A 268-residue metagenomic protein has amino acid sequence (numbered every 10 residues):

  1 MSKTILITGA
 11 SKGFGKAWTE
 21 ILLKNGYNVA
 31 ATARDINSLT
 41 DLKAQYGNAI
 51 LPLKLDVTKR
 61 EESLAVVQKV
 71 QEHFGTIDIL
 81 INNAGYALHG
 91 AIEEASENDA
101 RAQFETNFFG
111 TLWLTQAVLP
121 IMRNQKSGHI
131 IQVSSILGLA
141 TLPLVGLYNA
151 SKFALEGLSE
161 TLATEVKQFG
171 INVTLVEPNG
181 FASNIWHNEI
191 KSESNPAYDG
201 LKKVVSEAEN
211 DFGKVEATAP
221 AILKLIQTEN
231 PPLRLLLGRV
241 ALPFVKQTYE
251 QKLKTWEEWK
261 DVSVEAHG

Functional and structural regions predicted by a protein language model:
G9-G13: Conserved glycine-rich cofactor-binding loop
N48, K69-N82, L88: A glycine-rich helix->loop->beta "capping" turn within Rossmann-like NAD(P)(H)-dependent oxidoreductase domains
L55-A65, E97: The beta1-alpha1 cofactor-binding region of Rossmann-like NAD(H)/NADP(H)-dependent oxidoreductases
A91-I92, D99-R101: Substrate-binding pocket helix/loop in short-chain dehydrogenase/reductase
T115, S151: Active-site helix of classical SDR
S135: Residue(s) in the substrate-gating loop at a strand-loop-helix junction that position the organic substrate next
Q168-P232: SDR active-site lid
